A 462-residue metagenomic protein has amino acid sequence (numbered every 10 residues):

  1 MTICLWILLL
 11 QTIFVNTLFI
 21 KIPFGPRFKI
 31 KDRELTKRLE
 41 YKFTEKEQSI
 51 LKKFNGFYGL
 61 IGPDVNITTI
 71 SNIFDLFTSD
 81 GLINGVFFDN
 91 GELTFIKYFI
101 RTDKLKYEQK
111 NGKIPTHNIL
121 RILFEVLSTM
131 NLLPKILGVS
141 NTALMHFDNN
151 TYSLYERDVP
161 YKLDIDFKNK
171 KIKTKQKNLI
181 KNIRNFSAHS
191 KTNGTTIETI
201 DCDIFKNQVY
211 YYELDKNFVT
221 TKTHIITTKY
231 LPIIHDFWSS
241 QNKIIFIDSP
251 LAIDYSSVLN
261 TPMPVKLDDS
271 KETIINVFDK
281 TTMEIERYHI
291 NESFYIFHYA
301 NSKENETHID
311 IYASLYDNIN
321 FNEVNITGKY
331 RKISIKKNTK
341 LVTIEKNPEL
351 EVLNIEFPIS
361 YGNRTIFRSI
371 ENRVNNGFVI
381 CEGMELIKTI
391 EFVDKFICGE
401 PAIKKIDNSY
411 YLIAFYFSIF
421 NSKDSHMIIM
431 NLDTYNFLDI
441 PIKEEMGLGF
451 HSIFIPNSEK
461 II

Functional and structural regions predicted by a protein language model:
M1-V15: Cleavable N-terminal signal peptides of Sec/SRP-targeted secreted and luminal proteins
L18-I462: Beta-propeller domains
